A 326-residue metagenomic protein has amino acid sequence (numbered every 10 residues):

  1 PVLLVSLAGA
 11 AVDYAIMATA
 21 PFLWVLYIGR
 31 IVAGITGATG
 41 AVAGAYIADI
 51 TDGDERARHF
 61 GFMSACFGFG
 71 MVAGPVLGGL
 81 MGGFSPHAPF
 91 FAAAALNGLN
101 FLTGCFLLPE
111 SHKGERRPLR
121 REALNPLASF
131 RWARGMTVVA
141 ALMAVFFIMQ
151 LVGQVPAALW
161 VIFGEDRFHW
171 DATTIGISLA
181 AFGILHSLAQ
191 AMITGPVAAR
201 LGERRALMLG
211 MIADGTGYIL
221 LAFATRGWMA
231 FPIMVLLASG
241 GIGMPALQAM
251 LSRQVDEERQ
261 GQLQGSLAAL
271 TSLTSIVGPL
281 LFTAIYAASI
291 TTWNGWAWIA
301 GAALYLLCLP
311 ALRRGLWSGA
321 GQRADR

Functional and structural regions predicted by a protein language model:
T19-W24, H169, F223-T225: Helix-breaking motifs and short loop linkers at transmembrane-helix boundaries and internal kinks in secondary membrane
G29-G68: Cytoplasmic helix-loop-helix junction between adjacent transmembrane helices in 12-TM secondary transporters
G82-A95, A284-Y305: A membrane-interface helix-boundary motif in multi-pass transporters
F101-L107, I299-R326: Multi-pass alpha-helical transporter architecture, strongest for 12-TM Major Facilitator/SLC carriers used
P109-V145, R167: Juxtamembrane intracellular "pre-TM" segments in multi-pass secondary transporters
A158-I175: Short amphipathic helix-loop junctions that connect adjacent transmembrane helices in Major Facilitator Superfamily/SLC
A189-E203, Y286: Helix-to-loop junctions at the C-terminal end of transmembrane segments in multipass secondary transporters
R204-L247: C-terminal transmembrane helical hairpin of 12-TM major facilitator-type secondary transporters
